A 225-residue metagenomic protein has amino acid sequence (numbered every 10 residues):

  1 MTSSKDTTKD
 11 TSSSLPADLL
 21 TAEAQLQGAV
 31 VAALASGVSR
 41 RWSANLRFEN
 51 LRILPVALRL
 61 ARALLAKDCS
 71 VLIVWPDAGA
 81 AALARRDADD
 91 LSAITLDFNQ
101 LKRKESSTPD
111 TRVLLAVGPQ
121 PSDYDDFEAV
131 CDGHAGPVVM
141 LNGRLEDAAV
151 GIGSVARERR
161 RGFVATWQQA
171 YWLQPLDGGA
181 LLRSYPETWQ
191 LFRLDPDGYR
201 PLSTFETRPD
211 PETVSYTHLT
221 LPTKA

Functional and structural regions predicted by a protein language model:
T2-A82: Extended, compositionally biased accessory segments flanking or bridging domains
V56-R62, A82-S92, A129-V130, I152-S154: Short, aromatic/basic amphipathic alpha-helical patches
V74-P76, F98, L115-Q120, L141-G143: Short His-Asn-centered micro-motif
P76-T108: A short, well-structured beta->alpha microelement
N99-T108, R112-A116, P121-A135: Eukaryote-skewed repeat-based solenoidal scaffolds used as protein-protein interaction platforms, primarily
G118-Y124, E128, A135-W172: Ser/Thr/Gly-rich flexible loops in soluble cytosolic domains mediating phosphotransfer, phosphorylation
V150, V155-T213: A conserved mid-domain beta-alpha-beta active-site/ligand-binding segment of alpha/beta enzyme cores
T217-T223: Conserved small/polar residues in nucleotide/adenosyl-binding loops
